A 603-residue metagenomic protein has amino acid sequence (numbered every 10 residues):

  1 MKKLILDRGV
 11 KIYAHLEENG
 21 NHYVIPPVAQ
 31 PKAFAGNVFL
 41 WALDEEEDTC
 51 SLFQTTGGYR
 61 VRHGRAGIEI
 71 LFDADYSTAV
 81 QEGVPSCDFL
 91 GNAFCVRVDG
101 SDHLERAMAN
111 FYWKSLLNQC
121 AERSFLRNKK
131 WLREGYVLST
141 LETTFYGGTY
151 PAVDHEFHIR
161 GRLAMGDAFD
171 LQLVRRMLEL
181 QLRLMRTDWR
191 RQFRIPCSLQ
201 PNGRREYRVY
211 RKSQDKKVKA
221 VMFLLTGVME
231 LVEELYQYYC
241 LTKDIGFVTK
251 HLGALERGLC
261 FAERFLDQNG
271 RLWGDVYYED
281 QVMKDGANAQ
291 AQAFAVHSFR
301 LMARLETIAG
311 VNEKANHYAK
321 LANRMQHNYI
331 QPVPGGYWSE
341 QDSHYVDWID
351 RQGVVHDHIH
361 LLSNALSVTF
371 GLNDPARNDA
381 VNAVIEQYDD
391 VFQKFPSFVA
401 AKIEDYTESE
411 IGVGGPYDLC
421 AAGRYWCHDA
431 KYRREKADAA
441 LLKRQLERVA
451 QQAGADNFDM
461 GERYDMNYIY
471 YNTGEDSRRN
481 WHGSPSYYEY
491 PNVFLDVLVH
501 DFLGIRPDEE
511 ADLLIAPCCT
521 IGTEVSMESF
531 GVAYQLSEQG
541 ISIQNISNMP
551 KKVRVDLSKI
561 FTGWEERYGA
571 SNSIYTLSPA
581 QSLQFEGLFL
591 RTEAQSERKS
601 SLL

Functional and structural regions predicted by a protein language model:
L4-I12, E18, H428-L603: Non-catalytic C-terminal accessory modules of carbohydrate-active enzymes
L4-Y13, E17-T149, Q237-C240, I245-F247 (+4 more regions): Acidic/polar, glycine-enriched structural segments that form the non-catalytic walls/loops of the carbohydrate-binding
L90-V248, H358-L372, S409-R434, K443: Substrate-binding groove/exosite segments of carbohydrate-active enzymes
F111-Y112, A319-W338: Gly/Pro-rich turn-and-neighbor structural signature
A121-G147, M185-K216, R264-M283, I330-Q352 (+2 more regions): Glycine- and aromatic-rich loop/turn segments at beta-sheet edges
P151-F157, G161-L182, T249, G253-C260 (+9 more regions): Active-site core of glycosidic bond-cleaving carbohydrate-active enzymes
R208-K217, K284, V413-P416, E538-V553: Long, charge-rich low-complexity segments
Y238, A262, L305, M325-P332: Short alpha-helical functional segments enriched in proximate histidine and acidic residues
